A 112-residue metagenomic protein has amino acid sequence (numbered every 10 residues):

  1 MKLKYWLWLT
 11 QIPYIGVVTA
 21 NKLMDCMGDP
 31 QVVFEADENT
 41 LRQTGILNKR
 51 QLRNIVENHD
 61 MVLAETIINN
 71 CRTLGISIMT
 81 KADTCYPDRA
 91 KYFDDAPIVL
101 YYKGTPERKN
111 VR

Functional and structural regions predicted by a protein language model:
M1-R112: Short, positively charged patches
